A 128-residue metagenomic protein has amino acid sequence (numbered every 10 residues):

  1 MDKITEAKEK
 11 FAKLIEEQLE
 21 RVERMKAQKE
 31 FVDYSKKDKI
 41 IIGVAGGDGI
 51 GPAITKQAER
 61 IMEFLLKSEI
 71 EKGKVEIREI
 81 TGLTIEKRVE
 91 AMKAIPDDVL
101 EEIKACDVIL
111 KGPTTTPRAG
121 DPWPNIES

Functional and structural regions predicted by a protein language model:
K3, G46, I50, I54 (+3 more regions): Catalytic cores of large soluble enzymes that bind and process phosphate-bearing ligands
T5-E76: N-terminal phosphate-binding or glycine-rich loops at protein starts, especially the Walker A/P-loop of NTPases
G46, T81, T114-T115: Short glycine-rich, polar/acidic loop-and-turn segments at beta strand-coil junctions
E71-P96: N-terminal beta-loop-helix "entrance" segment that forms/cooperates in small-molecule cofactor or anionic ligand
K87-S128: N-terminal glycine-rich phosphate/adenylate-binding segment common to multiple enzyme folds
